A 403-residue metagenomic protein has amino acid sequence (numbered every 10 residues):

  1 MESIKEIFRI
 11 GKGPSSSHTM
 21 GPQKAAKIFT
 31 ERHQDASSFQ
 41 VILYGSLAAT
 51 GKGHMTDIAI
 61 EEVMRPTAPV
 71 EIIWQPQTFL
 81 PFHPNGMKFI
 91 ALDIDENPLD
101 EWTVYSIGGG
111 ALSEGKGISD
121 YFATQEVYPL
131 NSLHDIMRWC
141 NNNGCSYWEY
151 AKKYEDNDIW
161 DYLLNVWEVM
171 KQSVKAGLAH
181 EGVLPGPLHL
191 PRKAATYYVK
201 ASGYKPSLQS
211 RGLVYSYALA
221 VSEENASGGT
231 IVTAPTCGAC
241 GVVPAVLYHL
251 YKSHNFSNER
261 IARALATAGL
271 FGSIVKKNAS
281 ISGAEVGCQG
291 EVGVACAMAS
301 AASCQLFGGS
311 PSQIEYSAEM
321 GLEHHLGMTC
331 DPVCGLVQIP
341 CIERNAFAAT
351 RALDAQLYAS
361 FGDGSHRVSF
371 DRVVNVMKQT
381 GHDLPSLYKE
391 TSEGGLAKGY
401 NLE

Functional and structural regions predicted by a protein language model:
E2-K12, Q23-G45, G53-H54, A68 (+10 more regions): Non-transmembrane, aqueous-exposed alpha-helical and coiled segments at domain scale
F8, L43-A49, P76-T78, L265-I274 (+2 more regions): Acidic, glycine-rich active-site loops and adjacent beta-strand->loop/helix elements that engage anionic groups
F8-I28, S227-V246, C288-C296: Conserved phosphate/anionic-ligand binding catalytic regions in large, soluble enzymes, centered on
T19-R32, P244-N255, S300-G308: Alpha-helical support elements that line or immediately flank enzyme active sites and cofactor-binding pockets
P66-Y204, G212-L213: C-terminal regulatory domains involved in ligand/effector binding and gene-expression control
D161, K171-I274, S280-G283, G287 (+1 more regions): Accessory "access/gating" subregions that flank catalytic or transport cores
S216, A220, G241-Y251, A266-S273 (+3 more regions): Contiguous, well-ordered alpha-helical segments that form the cores/surfaces of helical PPI scaffolds
S303-E403: Functionally critical mobile loop/hinge segments
